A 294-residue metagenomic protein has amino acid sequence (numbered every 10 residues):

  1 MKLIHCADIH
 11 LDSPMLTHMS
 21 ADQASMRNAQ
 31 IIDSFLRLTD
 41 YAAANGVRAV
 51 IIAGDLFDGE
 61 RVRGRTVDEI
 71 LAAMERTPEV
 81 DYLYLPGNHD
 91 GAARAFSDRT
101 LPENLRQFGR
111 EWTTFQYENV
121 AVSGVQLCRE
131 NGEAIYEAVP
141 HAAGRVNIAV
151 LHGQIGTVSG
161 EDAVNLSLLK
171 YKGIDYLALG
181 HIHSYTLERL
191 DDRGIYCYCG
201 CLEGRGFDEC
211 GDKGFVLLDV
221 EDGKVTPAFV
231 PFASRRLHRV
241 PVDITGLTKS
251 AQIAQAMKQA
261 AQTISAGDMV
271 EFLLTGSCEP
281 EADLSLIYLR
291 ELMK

Functional and structural regions predicted by a protein language model:
M1-D22, K213, D219-V242: Domain-start "cap" segments at the beginnings of catalytic or binding domains
M1-E69, H141-A143: N-terminal active-site segment of His-dependent metallophosphoesterases
L3, D81, I148, M269-E271: Structural preference for beta-strand elements that scaffold enzyme active sites
A21-A29, V120-Q126, R235-Q252: Acidic/glycine-enriched edge-of-secondary-structure segments
D22, A49, L56-D219: His/Asp/Glu-rich metal-coordinating catalytic cores of metallo-dependent phosphodiesterases/hydrolases acting on
N28, A43-A44, E75-P78, Q262-S265: Residue-level signal for alpha-helix termini/capping positions
A53, G180, L273-T275: Conserved residues at the C-terminal ends of beta-strands
D222-K294: Accessory, non-catalytic peripheral segments of nucleic-acid enzymes
